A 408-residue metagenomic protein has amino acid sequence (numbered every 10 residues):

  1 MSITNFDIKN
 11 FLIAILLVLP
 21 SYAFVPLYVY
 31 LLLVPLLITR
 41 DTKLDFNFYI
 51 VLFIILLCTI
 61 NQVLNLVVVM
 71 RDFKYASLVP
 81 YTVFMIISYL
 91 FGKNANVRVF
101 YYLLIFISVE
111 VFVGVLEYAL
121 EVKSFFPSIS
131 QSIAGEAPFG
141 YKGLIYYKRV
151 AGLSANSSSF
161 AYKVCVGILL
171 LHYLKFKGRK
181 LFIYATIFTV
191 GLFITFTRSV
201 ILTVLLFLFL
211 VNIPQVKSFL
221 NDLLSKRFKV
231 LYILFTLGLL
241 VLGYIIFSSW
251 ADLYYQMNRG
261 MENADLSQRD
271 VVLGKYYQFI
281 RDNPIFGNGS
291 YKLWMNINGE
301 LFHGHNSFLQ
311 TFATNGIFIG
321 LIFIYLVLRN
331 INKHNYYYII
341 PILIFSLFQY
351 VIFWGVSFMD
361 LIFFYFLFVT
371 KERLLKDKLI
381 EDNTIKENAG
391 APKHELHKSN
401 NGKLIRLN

Functional and structural regions predicted by a protein language model:
F6-P20, L32-S88, V109-F112, I339-S346 (+1 more regions): N-terminal hydrophobic segments of proteins, predominantly signal-anchor/transmembrane helices of inner/organellar
L19-Y30, V68-S77, A155-A161, F182-V216 (+2 more regions): Helix-loop-helix junctions and helix-breaking kinks within/between transmembrane helices of multi-pass membrane
Y28-T42, C165-K175, G316-N335: Hydrophobic, aromatic-rich transmembrane alpha-helices and their immediate juxtamembrane boundary segments
L31-I38, L208, Y338-L347, F353-K403 (+1 more regions): Transmembrane alpha-helices of multi-pass inner-membrane enzymes
F46-F48, G178-L181, L205, F209-V216 (+4 more regions): Hydrophobic transmembrane alpha-helices and their immediate junctions
N61-N65, F112, Y118-E121, N212-R259: A membrane-periplasm/extracellular boundary helix in multi-pass inner-membrane enzymes that assemble envelope glycans
F100-S128, K142-I145, G152-F196, I201-P214: Alpha-helical transmembrane segments of multi-pass inner-membrane proteins
S248-N315: Long extracytoplasmic/lumenal interhelical loops at the membrane interface of multi-pass membrane proteins
